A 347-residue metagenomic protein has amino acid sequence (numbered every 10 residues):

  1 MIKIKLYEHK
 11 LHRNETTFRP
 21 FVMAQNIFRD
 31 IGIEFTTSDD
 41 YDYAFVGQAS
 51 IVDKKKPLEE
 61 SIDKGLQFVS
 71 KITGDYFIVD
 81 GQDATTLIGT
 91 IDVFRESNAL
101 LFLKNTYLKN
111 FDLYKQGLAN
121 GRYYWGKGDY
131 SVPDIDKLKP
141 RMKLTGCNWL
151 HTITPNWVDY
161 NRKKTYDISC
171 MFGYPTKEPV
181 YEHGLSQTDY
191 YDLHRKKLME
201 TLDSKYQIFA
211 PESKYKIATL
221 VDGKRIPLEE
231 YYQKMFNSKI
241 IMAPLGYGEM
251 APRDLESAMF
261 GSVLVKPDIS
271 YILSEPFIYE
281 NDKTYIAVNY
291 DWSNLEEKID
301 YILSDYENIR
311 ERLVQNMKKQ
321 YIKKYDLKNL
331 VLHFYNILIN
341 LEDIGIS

Functional and structural regions predicted by a protein language model:
I2-E34, D39-M250, K266-I278, L341: Nucleotide-sugar donor-binding catalytic core of glycosyltransferases
K214, A218, E230-I346: Catalytic binding pocket for nucleotide-activated donors in carbohydrate/polymer assembly enzymes
